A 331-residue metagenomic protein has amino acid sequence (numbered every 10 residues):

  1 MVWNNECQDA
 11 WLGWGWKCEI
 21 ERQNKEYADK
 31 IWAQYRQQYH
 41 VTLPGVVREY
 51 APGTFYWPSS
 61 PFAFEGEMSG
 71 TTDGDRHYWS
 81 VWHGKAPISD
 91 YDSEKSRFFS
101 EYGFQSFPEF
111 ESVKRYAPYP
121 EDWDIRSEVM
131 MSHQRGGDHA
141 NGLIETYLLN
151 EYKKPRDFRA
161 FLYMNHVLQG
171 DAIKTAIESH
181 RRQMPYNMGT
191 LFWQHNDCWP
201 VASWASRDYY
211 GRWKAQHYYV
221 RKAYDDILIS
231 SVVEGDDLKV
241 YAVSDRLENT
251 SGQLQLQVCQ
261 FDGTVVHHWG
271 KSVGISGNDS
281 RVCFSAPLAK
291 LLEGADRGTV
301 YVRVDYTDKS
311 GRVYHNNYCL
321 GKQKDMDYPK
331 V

Functional and structural regions predicted by a protein language model:
M1-V2, L191-W193, V304: Extended hydrophobic secondary-structure segments that form protein cores and membrane-embedded regions
M1-W32: Active-site groove signature of glycoside hydrolases
N5-E6, A33, P58, E101: Residue-level detector of functionally special positions within alpha-helical transmembrane segments of multi-pass
G13, Y27, Q38, T42-A51 (+2 more regions): Substrate-binding clefts and catalytic carboxylate motifs of secreted carbohydrate-active enzymes
C18-E19, K114, Q257: Residues in and immediately flanking transmembrane alpha helices
Y163-N165, R207-D208, S272-N278, L291: Short, contiguous acidic/charged loop-to-helix segments that flank catalytic cores in large enzymes
D237-A286, D296-T307: Beta-strand-rich binding/interaction modules
S310-V331: Short beta-strand elements
